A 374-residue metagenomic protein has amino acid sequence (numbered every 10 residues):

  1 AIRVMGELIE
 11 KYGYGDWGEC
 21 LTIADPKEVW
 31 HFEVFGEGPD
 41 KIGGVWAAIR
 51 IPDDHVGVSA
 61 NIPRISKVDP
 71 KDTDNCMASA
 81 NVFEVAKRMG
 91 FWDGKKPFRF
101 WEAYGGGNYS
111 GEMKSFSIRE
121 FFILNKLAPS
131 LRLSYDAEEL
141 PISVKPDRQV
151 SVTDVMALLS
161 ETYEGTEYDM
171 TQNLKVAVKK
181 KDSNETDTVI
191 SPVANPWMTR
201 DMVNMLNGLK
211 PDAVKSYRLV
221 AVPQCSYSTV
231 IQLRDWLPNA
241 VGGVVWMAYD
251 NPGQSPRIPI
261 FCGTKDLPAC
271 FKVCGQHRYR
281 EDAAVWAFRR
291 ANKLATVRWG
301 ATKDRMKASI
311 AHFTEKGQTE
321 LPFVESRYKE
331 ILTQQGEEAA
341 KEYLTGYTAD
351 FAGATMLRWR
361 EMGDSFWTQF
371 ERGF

Functional and structural regions predicted by a protein language model:
I2-D16, I23-E28, F35-P39, I51-D53: Active-site-adjacent structural elements in enzyme catalytic domains
G6, W17-E19, P26-V29, G44 (+1 more regions): C-terminus-biased signal that marks the final domain/tail of proteins
V34-F35, N61: Surface loops and adjacent helix of pleckstrin homology
K41-A47: The feature captures the catalytic groove of carbohydrate-active enzymes
